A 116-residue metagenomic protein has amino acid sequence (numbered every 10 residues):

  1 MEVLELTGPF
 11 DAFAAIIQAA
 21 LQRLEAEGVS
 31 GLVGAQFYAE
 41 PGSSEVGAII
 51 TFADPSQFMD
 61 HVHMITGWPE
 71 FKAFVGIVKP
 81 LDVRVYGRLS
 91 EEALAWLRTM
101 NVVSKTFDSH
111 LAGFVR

Functional and structural regions predicted by a protein language model:
M1-V46, A53-M64, I77-R116: Short S/T/G/P-rich N-terminal loop/turn motif that feeds into the first structured element of a domain
E70-V75: Amphipathic alpha-helical coiled-coil segments
